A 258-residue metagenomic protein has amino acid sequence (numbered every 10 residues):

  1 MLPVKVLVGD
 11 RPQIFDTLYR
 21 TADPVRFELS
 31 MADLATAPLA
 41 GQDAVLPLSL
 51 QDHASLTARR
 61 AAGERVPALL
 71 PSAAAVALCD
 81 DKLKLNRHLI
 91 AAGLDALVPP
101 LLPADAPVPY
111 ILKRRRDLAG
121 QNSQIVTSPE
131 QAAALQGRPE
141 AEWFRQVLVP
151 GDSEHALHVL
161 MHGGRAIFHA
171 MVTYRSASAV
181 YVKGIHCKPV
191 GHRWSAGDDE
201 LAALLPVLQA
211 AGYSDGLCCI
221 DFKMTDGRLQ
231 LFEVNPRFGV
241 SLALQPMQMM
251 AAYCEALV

Functional and structural regions predicted by a protein language model:
M1-P71: ATP-binding N-terminal substructure of ATP-dependent carboxylate-amine bond-forming enzymes
V4-V6, L46, I111-K113, V159 (+1 more regions): A short beta-strand motif that forms the metal-chelation/ATP-contact edge of phosphoryl-transfer active sites
G9, L112, Q146, I220 (+1 more regions): Active-site flanking residues adjacent to catalytic metal/cofactor-binding acidic residues
A35-G41, A104-A106, A134-R138: Short amphipathic alpha-helix with an adjacent loop that forms part of the alpha/beta core around
A44, A91, E255-V258: Peripheral (often C-terminal) accessory segments that flank ATP-dependent C-N-forming ligase machineries
A61-E130: A conserved helix-loop-beta module that forms one wall/lid of the active-site cleft in ATP-utilizing catalytic domains
D95-L97, L112, Q121-E154, S178-P189 (+1 more regions): Conserved ATP-binding module of the ATP-grasp superfamily
V147-Y213, L217, M224, N235-L257: ATP-dependent carboxylate/phosphate-activation module, predominantly the ATP-grasp catalytic core and closely related
